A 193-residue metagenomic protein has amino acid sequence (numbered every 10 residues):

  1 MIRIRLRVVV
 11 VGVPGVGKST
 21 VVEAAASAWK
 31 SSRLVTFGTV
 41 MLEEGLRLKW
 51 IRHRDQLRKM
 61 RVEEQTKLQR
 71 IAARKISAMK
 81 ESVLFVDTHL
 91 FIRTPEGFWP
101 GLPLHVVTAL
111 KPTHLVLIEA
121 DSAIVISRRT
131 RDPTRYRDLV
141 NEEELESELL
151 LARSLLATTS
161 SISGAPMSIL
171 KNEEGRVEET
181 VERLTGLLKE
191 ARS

Functional and structural regions predicted by a protein language model:
M1-R5: Phosphate-binding P-loop
V10: Hydrophobic anchor at the beta1->P-loop junction of P-loop NTPases
V13: P-loop (Walker A) phosphate-binding loop of NTP-binding proteins
K18: Conserved lysine of the Walker
V21: Hydrophobic positions on the alpha1 helix immediately C-terminal to the Walker A/P-loop
F37-P100: ATP-dependent small-molecule kinase phosphotransfer cores that center on conserved nucleotide phosphate-binding segments
S82, R153-S193: NTP-dependent small-molecule kinase module
T88-D132: ATP-dependent NMP and nucleoside kinases share a basic, alpha-helical "lid"
